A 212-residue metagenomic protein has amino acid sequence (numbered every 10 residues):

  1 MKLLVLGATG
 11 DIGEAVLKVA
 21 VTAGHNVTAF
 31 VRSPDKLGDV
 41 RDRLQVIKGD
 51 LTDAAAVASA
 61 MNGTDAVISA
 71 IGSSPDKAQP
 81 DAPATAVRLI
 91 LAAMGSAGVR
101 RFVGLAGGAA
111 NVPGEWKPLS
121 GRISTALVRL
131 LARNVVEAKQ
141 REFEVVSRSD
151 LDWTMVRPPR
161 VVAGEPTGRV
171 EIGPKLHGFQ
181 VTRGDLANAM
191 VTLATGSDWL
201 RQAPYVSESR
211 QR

Functional and structural regions predicted by a protein language model:
K2, L6-T9, A97-F102, P174-R212: Mid/C-terminal beta-alpha module of Rossmann-like enzyme folds, strongest in SDR-family dehydrogenases/epimerases
L3-A23: N-terminal Rossmann NAD(P)H-binding glycine-rich loop of SDR-like oxidoreductase domains
L4, D35-L89, A93-S96, T195-D198: NAD(P)H-binding glycine-rich loop region in Rossmannoid oxidoreductase-like domains and their noncatalytic homologs
N26, P34, R88-N134, K139-F143: Conserved Rossmann-fold NAD(P)-dependent oxidoreductase catalytic core, especially the SDR/UDP-sugar
V31, A106, R157-R160: Conserved SDR Rossmann-fold cofactor-binding beta-strand/turn motif
D76, G108-G114, V161-G164: Conserved catalytic-site region of short-chain dehydrogenase/reductase
A82-A86, A138, V156, V181-V191: Substrate-positioning beta->alpha
F143-G164: Conserved beta-loop-beta element that borders a ligand/cofactor-binding pocket
